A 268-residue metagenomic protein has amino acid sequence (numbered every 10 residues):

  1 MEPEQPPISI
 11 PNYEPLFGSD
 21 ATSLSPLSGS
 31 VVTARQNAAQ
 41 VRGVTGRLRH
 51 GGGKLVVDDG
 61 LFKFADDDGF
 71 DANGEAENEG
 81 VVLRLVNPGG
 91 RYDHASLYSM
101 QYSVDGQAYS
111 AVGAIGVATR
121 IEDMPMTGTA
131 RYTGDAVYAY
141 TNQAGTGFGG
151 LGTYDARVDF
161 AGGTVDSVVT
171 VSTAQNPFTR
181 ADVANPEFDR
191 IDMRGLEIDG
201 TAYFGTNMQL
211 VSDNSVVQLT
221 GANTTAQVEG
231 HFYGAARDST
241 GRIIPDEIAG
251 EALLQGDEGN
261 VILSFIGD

Functional and structural regions predicted by a protein language model:
M1-D268: Mature soluble binding/inhibitory domains
